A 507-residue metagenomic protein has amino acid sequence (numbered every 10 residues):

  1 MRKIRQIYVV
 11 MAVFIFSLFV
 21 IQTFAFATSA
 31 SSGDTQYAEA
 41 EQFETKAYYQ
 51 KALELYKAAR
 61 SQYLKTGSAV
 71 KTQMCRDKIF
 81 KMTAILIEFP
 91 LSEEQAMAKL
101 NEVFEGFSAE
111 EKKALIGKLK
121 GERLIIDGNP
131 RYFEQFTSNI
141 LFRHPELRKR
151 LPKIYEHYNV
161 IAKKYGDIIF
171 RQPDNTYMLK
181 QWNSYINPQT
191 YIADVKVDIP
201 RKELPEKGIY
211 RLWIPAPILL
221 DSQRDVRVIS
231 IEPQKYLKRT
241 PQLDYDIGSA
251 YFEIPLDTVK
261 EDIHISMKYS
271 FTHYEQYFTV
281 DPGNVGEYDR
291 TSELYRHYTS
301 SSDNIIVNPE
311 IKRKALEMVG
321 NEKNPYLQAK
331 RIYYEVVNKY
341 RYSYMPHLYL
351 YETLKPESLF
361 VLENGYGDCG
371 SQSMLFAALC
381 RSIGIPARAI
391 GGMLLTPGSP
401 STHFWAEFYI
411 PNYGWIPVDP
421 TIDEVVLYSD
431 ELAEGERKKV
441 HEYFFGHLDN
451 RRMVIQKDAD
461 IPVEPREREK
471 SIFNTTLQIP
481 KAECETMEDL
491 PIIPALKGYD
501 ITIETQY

Functional and structural regions predicted by a protein language model:
V10-Q22: Bacterial N-terminal signal peptides
K51, D244-D246, Y251, D257 (+3 more regions): Acidic low-complexity segments
F80-Y277: Intrinsically disordered, low-complexity N-terminal segments that are enriched in acidic
S371-E467: Hydrophobic/aromatic-rich core segments of domains that either
E442-Y507: Low-complexity, Gly/Ser/Thr/Pro-rich intrinsically disordered linker/tail segments
